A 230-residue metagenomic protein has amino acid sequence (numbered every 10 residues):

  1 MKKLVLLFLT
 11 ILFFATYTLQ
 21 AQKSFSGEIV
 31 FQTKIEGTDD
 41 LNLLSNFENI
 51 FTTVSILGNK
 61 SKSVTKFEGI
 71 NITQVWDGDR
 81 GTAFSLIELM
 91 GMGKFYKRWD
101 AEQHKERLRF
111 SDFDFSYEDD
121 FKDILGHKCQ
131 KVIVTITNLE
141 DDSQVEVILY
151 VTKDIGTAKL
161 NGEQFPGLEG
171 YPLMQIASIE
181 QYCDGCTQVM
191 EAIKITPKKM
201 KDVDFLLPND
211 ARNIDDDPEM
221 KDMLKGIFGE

Functional and structural regions predicted by a protein language model:
M1-S24: Bacterial Sec-dependent N-terminal signal peptides
Q22-E230: Extended soluble regions of mature proteins
